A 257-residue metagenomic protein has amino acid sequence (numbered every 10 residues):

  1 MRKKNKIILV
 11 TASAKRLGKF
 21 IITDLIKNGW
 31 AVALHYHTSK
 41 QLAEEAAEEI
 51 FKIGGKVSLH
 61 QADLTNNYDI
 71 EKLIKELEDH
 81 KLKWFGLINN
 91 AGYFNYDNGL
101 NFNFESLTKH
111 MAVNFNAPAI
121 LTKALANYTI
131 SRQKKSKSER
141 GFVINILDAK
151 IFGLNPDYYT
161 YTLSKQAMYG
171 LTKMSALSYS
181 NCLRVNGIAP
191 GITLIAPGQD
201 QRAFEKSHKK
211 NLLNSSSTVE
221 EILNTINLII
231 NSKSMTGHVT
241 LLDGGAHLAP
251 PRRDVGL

Functional and structural regions predicted by a protein language model:
R2-A33: Canonical Rossmann dinucleotide-binding motif of NAD(H)/NADP(H)-dependent dehydrogenases/reductases, specifically
L25, Y169, Y179-T193, M235-L242: Conserved Rossmann-fold SDR core element
W30-E45: Conserved glycine-rich Rossmann-like NAD(P)H-binding loop of the short-chain dehydrogenase/reductase
Y93, I130, K134-S180, I192-T193 (+1 more regions): Catalytic loop of short-chain dehydrogenase/reductase
N98-M111, S207: Substrate-binding pocket helix/loop in short-chain dehydrogenase/reductase
Y159-T160, G187-N211, A249-L257: A glycine/serine/threonine-rich, flexible loop-to-helix segment that serves as the NAD(P) cofactor-binding "lid"
T218-L242, H247-L248: C-terminal substrate-recognition "lid" of short-chain dehydrogenase/reductases
